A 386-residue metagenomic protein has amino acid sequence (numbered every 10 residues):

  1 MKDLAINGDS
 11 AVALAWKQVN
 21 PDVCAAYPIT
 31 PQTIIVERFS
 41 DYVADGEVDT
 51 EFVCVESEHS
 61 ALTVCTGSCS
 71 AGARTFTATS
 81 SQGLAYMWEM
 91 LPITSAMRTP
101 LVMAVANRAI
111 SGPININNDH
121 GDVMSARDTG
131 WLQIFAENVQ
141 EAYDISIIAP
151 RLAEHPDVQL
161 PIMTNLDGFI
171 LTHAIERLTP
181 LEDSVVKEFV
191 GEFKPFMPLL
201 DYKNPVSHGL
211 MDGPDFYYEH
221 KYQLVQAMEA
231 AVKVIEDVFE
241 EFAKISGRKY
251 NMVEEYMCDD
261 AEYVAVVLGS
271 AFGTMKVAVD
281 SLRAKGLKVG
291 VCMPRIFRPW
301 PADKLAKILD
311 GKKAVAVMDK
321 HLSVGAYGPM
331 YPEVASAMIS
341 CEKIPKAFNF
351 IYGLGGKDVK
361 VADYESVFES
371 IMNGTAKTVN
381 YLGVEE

Functional and structural regions predicted by a protein language model:
M1-S125, G130-W131, I147: Thiamine diphosphate
I35-R38, V64-T66, M87-M90, G112-N118 (+6 more regions): Short acidic, glycine/serine/threonine-rich loops at helix termini
S40-D45, V277-V291, I339-S340: Short helix-loop-beta junction
R108-A109, L166-H173, F193, G269-A271 (+2 more regions): Glycine-rich beta-alpha junction loops
N117-P161, N165-G168, I344-K357, T378: Conserved thiamine diphosphate
P161-E254: Conformationally flexible catalytic loops at phosphate/diphosphate-handling active centers
C258-L287, W300-K307: Redox- and metal-dependent alpha/beta enzyme cores, enriched for Fe-S-associated oxidoreductases and cofactor-handling
D319-E386: Peripheral docking tails and interdomain loops at the edges of cofactor- or intermediate-handling domains
